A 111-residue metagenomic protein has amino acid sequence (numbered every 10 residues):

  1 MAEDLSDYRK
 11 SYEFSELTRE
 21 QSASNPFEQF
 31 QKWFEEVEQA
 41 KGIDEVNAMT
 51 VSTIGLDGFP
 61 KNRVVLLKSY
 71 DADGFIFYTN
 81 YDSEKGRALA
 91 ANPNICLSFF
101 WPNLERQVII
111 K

Functional and structural regions predicted by a protein language model:
M1-K111: Binding-site signature for planar aromatic cofactors or substrates
